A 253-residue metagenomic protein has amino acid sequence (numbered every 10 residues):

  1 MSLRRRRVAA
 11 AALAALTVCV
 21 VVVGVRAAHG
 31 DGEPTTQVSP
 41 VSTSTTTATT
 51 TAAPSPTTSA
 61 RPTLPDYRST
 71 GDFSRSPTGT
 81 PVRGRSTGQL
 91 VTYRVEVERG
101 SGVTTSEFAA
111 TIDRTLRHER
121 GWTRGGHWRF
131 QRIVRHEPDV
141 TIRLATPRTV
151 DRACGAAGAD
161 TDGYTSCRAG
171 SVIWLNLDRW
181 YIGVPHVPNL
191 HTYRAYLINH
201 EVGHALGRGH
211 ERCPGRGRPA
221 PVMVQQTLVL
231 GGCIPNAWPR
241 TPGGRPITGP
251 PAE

Functional and structural regions predicted by a protein language model:
M1-Q37, D162-T165, A169-W174, W180-V184 (+1 more regions): Metalloprotease/metallohydrolase-associated module, dominated by Zn2+-dependent proteases
V22-L90, I247-E253: N-terminal low-complexity, Pro/Thr-rich disordered segments that flank secretion/membrane-targeting signals
T87-G102: Acidic/histidine-rich, surface-exposed loop or edge segments in extracytoplasmic proteins
T92-E96, T141-R143, W174-N176, V222-V224: Soluble periplasmic/extracytoplasmic beta-strand elements of cell-envelope proteins
R99-G102, P147-D151, R179-G183, G203-H204 (+2 more regions): Solvent-exposed loop/turn segments at secondary-structure junctions within structured extracellular/periplasmic domains
S106-Y193: Metzincin-family zinc-dependent endopeptidase catalytic domain
R114-T123, A205, G209, Q226-V229: Structured segments of extracytoplasmic/periplasmic soluble domains in secreted or envelope-associated proteins
H191-G209: Active-site recognition of the HExxH zinc-binding catalytic motif
